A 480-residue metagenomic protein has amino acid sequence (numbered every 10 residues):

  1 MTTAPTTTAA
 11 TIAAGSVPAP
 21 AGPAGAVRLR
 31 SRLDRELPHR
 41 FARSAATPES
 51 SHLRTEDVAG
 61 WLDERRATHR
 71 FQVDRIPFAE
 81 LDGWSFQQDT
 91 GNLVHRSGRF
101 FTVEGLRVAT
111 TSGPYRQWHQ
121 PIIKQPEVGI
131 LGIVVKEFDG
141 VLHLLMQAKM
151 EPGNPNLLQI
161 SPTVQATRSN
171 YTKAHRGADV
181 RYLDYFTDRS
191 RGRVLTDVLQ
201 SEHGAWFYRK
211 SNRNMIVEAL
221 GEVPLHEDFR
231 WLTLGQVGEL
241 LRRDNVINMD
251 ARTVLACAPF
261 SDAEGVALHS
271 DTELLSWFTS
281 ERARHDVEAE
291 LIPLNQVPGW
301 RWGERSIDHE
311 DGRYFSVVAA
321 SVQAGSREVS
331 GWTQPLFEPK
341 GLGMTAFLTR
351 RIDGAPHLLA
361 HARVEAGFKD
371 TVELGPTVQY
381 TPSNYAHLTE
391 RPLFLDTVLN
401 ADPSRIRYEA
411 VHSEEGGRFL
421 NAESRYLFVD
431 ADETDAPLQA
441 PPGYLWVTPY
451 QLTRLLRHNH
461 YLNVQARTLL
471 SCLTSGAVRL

Functional and structural regions predicted by a protein language model:
T2-T3, I12-H52, L142-L144, P152-H285 (+1 more regions): Mixed-charge (acidic/basic) macromolecular-recognition segments
P20-L142, E151, A267-G325, V329-G331: An N-terminus-focused feature that recognizes amino-terminal "leader" regions
A67-R75, D82, S97-T102, P114 (+20 more regions): Generic structural motif recognizing short loop/turn segments at the entrances and edges of beta-strands
V103-T172, V317-A386: Aromatic- and glycine-enriched beta-alpha-beta binding-site module
